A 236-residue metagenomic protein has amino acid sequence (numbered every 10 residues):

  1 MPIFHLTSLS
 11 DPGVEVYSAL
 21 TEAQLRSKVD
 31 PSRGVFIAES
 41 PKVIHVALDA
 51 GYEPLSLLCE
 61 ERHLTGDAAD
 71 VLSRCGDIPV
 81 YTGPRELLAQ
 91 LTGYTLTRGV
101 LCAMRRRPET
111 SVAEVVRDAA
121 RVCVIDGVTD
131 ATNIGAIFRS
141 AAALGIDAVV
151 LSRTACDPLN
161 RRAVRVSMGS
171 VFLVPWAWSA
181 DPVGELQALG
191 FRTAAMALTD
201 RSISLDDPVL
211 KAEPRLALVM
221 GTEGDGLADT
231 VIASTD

Functional and structural regions predicted by a protein language model:
M1-D67, A155-D157: Boundary-proximal intrinsically disordered activation/regulatory segments immediately upstream of a helical core
F4, K42, D49, V80-T82 (+1 more regions): RNA substrate-binding interface of SAM-dependent RNA methyltransferases
S32-V35, E53-L57, D77-I78, A148-V149 (+2 more regions): Short active-site oxyanion
P41, R62-H63, L87, R107 (+2 more regions): Short glycine-rich anion-binding loops that position phosphate/pyrophosphate groups of nucleotides and phosphorylated
G66-A69, C156-A163, D225-S234: Short, glycine/polar-rich helix-capping loops at beta-to-alpha or helix-loop-helix junctions that flank or form
R74-G93: A glycine-rich helix N-cap at a beta->alpha junction
C102: Glycine-rich phosphate-binding loops that contact phosphosugars or nucleotide phosphates
A194-D236: Active-site/ligand-binding-proximal alpha/beta "capping" segment
